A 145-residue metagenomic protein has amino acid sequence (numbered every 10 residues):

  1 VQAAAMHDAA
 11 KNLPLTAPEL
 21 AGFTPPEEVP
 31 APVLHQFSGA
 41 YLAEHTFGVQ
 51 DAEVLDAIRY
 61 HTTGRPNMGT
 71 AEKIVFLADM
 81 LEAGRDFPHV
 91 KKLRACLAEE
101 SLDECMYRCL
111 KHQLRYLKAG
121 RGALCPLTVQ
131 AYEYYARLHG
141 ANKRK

Functional and structural regions predicted by a protein language model:
V1, L110, P126-V129: Generic detection of intrinsically disordered/low-complexity segments and helix-coil linkers/edges
V1-Y107: Divalent metal-dependent catalytic cores for phosphoryl transfer on phosphate-bearing substrates
L102-G120: Long, amphipathic alpha-helical surface segments
R115-K145: Charged phosphate-binding loop/patch that engages nucleotide di/tri-phosphates or the phosphate backbone of nucleic
